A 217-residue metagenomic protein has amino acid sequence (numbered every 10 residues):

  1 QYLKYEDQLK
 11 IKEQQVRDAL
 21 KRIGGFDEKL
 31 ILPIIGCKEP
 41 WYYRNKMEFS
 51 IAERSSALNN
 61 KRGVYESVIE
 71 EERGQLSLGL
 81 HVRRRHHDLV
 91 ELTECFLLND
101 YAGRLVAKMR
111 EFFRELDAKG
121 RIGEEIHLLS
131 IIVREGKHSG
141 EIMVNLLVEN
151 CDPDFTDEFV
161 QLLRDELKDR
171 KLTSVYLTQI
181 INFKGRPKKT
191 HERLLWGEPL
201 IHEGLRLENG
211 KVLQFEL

Functional and structural regions predicted by a protein language model:
Q1-L217: Accessory RNA-recognition modules of RNA-modification enzymes
